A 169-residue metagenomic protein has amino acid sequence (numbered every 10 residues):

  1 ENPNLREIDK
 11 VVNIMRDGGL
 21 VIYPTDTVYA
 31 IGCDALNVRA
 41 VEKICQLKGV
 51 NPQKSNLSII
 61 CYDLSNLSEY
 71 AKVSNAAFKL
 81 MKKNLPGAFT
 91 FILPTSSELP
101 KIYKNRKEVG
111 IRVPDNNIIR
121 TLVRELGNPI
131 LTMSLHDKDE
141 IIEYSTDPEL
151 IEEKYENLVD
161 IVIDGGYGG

Functional and structural regions predicted by a protein language model:
E1-G169: Active-site-adjacent structural elements in enzyme catalytic cores
